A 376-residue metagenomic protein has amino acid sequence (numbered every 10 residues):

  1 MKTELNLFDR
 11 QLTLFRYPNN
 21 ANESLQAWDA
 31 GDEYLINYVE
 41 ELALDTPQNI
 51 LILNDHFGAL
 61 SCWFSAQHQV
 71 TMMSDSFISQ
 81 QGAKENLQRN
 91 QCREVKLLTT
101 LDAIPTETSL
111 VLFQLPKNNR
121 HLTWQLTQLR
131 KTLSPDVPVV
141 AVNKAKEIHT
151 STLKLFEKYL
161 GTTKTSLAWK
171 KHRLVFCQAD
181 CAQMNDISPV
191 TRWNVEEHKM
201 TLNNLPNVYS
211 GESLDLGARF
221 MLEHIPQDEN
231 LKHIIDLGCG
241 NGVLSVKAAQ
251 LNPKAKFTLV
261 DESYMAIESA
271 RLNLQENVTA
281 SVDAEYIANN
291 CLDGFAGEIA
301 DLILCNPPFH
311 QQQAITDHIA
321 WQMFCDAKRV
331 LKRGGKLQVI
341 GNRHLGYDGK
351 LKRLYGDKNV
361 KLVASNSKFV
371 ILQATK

Functional and structural regions predicted by a protein language model:
M1-N6, F113, K117-V195: N-terminal auxiliary segments of SAM/dcSAM-dependent transferases
M1-S24, W28: Positively charged, low-complexity intrinsically disordered leader regions
N20-A30, Y34-L42, A168-L231: SAM-dependent Rossmann-like transferase core, predominantly class I methyltransferases with a strong bias toward
A21, A27-K96, L216-C305: Conserved SAM/SAH cofactor-binding pocket of Class I
A43, L133, V278, V330-L331 (+1 more regions): A generic alpha-to-beta junction signature in SAM-dependent methyltransferases
S109-R120, L237-S245, A300-Q313, A327: Conserved proline-anchored active-site loop of SAM-dependent methyltransferases that bridges a beta-strand
W124-P135, W321-R333: A short glycine-rich, Lys/Arg-flanked "PGG" loop and its adjoining helix->strand segment in the class I
G161-H198, V208, N342-K376: Class I S-adenosyl-L-methionine
